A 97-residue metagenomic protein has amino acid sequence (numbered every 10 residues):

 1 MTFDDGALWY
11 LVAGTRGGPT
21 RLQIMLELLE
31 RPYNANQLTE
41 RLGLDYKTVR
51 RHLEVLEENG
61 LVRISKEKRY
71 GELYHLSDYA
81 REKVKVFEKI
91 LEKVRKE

Functional and structural regions predicted by a protein language model:
M1-L8, Y79-E97: Amphipathic alpha-helical dimerization/coiled-coil segments that flank or bridge DNA-binding/regulatory modules
M1-Q23: Short alpha-helical segments that sit at the start of domains
G17-P19, E30-N34: Short capping segments at the starts of secondary-structure elements
G18, K66-L73: Short, Lys/Arg-rich nucleic-acid/phosphate-binding segment
A35-N36, E54: Residues within the helices of the helix-turn-helix
Q37-R41: A short acidic, leucine-rich amphipathic alpha-helix
K47: Key DNA-contact positions within bacterial/archaeal DNA-binding proteins
G60: Glycine-centered, phosphate/nucleic-acid-interacting loop/turn motifs that mediate DNA/RNA or nucleotide
